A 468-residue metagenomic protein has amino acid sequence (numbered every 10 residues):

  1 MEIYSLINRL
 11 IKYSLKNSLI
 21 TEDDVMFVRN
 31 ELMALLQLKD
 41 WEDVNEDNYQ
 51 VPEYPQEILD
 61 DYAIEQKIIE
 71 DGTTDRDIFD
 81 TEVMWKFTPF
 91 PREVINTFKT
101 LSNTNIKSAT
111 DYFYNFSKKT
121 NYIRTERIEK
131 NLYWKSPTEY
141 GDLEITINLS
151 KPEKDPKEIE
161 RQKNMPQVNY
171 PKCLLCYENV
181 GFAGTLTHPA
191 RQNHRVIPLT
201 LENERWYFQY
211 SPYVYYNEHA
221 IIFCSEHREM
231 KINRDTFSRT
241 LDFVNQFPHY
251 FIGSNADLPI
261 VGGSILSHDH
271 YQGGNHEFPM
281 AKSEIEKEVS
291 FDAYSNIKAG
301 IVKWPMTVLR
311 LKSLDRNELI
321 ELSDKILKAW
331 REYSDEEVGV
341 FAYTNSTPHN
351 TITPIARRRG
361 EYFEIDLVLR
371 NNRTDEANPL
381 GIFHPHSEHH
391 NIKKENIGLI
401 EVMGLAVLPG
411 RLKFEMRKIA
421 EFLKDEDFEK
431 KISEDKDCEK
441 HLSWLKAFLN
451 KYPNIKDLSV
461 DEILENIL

Functional and structural regions predicted by a protein language model:
M1-E229, K303-P305, L319-S323, A329-L405 (+1 more regions): Active-site microenvironments that recognize anionic phosphate/pyrophosphate groups
R195-I197, S225-I252: Helical scaffold of the NTase/Pol beta-like nucleotidyltransferase catalytic core
Y215-N217, H249, S264-L266, P279 (+1 more regions): Coil-to-beta-strand transition motifs
D235, V244, P248-S264, G273-S334: Catalytic or ion-translocation cores adjacent to nucleophile or general acid/base/metal-coordination motifs in diverse
P259-S267, N345-T351: Beta-rich nucleic-acid/ligand-interaction surfaces
